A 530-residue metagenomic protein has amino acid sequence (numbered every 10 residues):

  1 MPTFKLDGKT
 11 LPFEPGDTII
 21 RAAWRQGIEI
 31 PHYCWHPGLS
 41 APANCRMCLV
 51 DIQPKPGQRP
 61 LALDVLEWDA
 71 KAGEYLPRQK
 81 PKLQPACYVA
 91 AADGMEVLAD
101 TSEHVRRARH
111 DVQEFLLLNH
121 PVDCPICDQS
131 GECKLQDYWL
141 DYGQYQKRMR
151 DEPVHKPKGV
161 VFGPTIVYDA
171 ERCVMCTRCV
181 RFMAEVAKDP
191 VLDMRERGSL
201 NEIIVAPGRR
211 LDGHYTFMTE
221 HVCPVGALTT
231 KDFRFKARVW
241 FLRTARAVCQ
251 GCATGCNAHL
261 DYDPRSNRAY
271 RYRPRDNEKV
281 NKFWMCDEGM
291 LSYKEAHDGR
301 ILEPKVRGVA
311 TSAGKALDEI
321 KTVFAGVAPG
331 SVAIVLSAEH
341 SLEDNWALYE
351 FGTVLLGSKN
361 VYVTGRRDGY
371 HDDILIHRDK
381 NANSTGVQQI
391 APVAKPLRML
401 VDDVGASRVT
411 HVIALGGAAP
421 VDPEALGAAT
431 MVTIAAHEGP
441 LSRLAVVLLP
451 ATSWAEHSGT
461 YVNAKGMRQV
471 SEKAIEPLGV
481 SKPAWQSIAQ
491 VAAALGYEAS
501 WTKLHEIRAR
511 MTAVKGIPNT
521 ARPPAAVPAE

Functional and structural regions predicted by a protein language model:
M1-P2, A43-C48, A253-C256, P523: A short, compositionally biased
P2-P12, G16, W24, I52-G57 (+8 more regions): N-terminal export/assembly segments and adjacent metallocofactor-ligating motifs of anaerobic energy-metabolism
I19-Q53: A basic, amphipathic helix-loop patch mediating RNA/tRNA/ribosome contacts
Q58-P77: Intrinsically disordered, low-complexity Ser/Thr- and acidic-rich flexible linkers and loops, especially at boundaries
G326, F351, L355-V361, G365-T520: Non-catalytic alpha/beta scaffold blocks inside enzyme catalytic domains
T520-E530: Acidic, Ser/Thr-rich low-complexity intrinsically disordered segments
